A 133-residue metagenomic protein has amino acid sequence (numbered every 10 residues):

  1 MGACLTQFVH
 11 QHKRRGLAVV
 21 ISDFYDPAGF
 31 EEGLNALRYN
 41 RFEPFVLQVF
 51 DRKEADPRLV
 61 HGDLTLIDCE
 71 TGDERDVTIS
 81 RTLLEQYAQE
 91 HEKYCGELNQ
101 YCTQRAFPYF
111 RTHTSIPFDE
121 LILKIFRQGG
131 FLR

Functional and structural regions predicted by a protein language model:
G2-Q7: A short, well-structured juxtamembrane/interface segment
H10-G16, D26-R133: Von Willebrand factor type A / integrin I
V20-I21: Generic enzyme active-site microenvironment
